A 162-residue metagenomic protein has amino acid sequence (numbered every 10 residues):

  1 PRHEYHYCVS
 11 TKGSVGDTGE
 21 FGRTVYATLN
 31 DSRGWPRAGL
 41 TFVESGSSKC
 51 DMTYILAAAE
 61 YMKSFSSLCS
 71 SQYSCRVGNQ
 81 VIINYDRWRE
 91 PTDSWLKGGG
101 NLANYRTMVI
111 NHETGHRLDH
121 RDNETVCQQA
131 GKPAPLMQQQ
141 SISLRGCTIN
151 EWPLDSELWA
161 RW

Functional and structural regions predicted by a protein language model:
R2-V15: Acidic/histidine-rich, surface-exposed loop or edge segments in extracytoplasmic proteins
E4-H6, D51-T53, Q80, P133-A134: A residue-level signal for beta-strand positions that form part of recognition/binding surfaces within mature
G13-G16, A59-K63, R87-P91, G115-H116 (+2 more regions): Solvent-exposed loop/turn segments at secondary-structure junctions within structured extracellular/periplasmic domains
R23-T107: Metzincin-family zinc-dependent endopeptidase catalytic domain
A27-P36, R117, R121, Q140-S143: Structured segments of extracytoplasmic/periplasmic soluble domains in secreted or envelope-associated proteins
S71-Q72, V81, E90, L96 (+1 more regions): Metalloprotease/metallohydrolase-associated module, dominated by Zn2+-dependent proteases
A103-D122: Active-site recognition of the HExxH zinc-binding catalytic motif
